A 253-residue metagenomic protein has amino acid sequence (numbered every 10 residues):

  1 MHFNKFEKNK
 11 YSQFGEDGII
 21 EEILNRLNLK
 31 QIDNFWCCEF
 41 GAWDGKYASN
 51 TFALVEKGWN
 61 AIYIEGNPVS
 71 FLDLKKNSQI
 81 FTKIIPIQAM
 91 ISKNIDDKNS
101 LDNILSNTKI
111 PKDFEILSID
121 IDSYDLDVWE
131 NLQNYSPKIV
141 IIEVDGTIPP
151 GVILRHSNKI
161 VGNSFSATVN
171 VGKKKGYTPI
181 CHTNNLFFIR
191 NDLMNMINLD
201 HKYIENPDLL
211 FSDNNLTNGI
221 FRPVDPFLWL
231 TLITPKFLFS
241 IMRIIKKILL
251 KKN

Functional and structural regions predicted by a protein language model:
N4, K8-I104, G146-P149, D225: SAM cofactor-binding core of SAM-dependent methyltransferases, primarily the Rossmann-like beta-alpha-beta module
F6, D33-E39, A53-W59, D113-L117 (+3 more regions): Conserved acidic-Pro-Pro-aromatic motif
F14, P68, K93-N99, P111 (+2 more regions): Short, amphipathic alpha-helical segments
D97-P111, E130-Q133: Short amphipathic alpha-helix with an adjacent loop that forms part of the alpha/beta core around
R243-N253: Low-complexity, charge- and small-residue-enriched intrinsically disordered regions
